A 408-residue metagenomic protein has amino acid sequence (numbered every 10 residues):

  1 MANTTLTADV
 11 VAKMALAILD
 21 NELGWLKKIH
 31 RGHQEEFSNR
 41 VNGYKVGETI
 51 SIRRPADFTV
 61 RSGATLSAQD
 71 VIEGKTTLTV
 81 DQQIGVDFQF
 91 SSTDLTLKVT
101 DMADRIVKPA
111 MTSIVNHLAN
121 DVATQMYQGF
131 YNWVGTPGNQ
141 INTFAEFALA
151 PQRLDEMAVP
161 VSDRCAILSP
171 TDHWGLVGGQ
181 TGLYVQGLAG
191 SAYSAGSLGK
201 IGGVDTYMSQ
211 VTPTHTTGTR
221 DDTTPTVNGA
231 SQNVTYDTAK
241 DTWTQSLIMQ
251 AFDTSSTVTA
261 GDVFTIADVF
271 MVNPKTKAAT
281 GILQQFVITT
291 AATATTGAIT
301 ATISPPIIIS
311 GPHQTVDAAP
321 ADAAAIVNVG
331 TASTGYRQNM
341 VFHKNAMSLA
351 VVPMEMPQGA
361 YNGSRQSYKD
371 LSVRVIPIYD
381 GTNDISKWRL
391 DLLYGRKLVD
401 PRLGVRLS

Functional and structural regions predicted by a protein language model:
M1-T76, G404: N-terminal "assembly arms/tails" that initiate or stabilize quaternary assembly in self-assembling proteins
A2-T5, D9-A17, I52, K75-N132 (+1 more regions): Mobile, glycine-rich extracellular loop/lid and propeptide segments that shape or gate substrate/ligand access
K28-H30, A64-L66, I84, F88 (+2 more regions): A generic structural signal for ordered alpha-helices
S51-R53, T79, Q89, I248 (+2 more regions): Generic structural detector for well-ordered beta-strands
D57, T93, T171: Short, ordered loop/turn segments at secondary-structure junctions
D70-I72, V80-Q82, D87-Q89, D94 (+5 more regions): Short, functionally important structural connectors and interaction interfaces within domains
T100-A103, V107, M111-L392, R396-S408: Core alpha/beta structural scaffold of self-assembling particle/tube/pore-forming proteins
